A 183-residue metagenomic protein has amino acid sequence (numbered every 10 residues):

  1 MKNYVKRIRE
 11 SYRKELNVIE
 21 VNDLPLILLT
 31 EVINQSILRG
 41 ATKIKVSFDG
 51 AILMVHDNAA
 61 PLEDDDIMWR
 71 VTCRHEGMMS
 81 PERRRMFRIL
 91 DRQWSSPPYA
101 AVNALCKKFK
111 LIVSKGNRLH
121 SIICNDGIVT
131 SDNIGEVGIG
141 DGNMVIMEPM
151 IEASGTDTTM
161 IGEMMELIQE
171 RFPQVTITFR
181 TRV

Functional and structural regions predicted by a protein language model:
M1-N34, L38-T42, D65-T72, T158 (+1 more regions): Bergerat-fold GHKL ATPase/HATPase_c domain
K2-V5, I37-A41, D49, T130-V183: N-terminal assembly/transducer modules of large multi-domain enzymes, emphasizing dimerization/partner-binding
S11-E20, S80-R92, D141-T158: Short hinge/gating elements
I19, S36-I37, K45-S47, L90-W94 (+3 more regions): Replace "in large, NTP-powered and nucleic-acid-processing enzymes" with "in large, NTP-powered factors and other
I27-L62, T130: ATP-lid-like helix-loop hinge signature
K43, I52, K108-K110, M144: Structural motif
F48, D57-A59, V113-K115, M147-P149: Flexible glycine-/small-residue-rich
A60-I128: Flexible ATP-lid and adjacent glycine-rich G1/G2 motifs of the Bergerat
